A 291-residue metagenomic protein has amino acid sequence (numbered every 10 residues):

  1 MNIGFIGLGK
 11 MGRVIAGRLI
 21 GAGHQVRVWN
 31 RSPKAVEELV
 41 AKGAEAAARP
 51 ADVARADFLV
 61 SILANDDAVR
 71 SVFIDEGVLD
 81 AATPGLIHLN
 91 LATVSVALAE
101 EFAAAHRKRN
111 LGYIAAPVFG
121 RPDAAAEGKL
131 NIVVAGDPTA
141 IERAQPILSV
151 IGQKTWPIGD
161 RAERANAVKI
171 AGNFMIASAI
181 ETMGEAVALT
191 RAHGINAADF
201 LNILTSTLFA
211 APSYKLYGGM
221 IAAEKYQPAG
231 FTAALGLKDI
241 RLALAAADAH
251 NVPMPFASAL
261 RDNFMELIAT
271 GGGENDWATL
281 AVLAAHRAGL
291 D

Functional and structural regions predicted by a protein language model:
M1-I62, A81, L86, P122 (+1 more regions): NAD(P)+-binding Rossmann beta1-loop-alpha1 motif at the extreme N-terminus of oxidoreductases
I15-A16, A35, F102, I147 (+1 more regions): Hydrophobic residues within alpha-helices that form the first helical element adjacent to the glycine-rich loop
V26, A46, G112-I114, T155 (+2 more regions): Hydrophobic beta-strand scaffold residues
P50-L111: Rossmann-fold NAD(P) dinucleotide-binding segment
I74, A92-F174: Rossmann-fold dinucleotide-binding core
A162-A288: Helical "substrate-binding/catalytic lid" subdomain of Rossmann-like NAD(P)-dependent dehydrogenases/reductases
